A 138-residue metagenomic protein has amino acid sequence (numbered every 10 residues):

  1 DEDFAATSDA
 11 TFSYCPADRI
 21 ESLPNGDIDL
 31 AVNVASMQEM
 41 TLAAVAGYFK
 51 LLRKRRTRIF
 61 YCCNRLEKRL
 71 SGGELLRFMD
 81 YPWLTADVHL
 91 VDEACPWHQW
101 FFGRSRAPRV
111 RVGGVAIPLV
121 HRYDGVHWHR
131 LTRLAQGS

Functional and structural regions predicted by a protein language model:
D1-P24: S-adenosyl-L-methionine
A17-I20, L75, D80-S138: Rossmann-like AdoMet/SAM-dependent catalytic core
E21-S22, E39-M40, K68-S71: Flexible loop/turn segments at secondary-structure boundaries
G26, L51-R56: Short, conserved loop/helix-junction motifs that constitute active-site signature segments in enzyme catalytic cores
V32: A conserved beta-strand element that flanks and buttresses the S-adenosyl-L-methionine
A35-S36: Short catalytic micro-motifs in class I SAM-dependent methyltransferases
E39-L52: A short, conserved alpha-helix within the catalytic core of class I
R56-K68: Conserved beta-strand signature within the Rossmann-like core of class I S-adenosyl-L-methionine
